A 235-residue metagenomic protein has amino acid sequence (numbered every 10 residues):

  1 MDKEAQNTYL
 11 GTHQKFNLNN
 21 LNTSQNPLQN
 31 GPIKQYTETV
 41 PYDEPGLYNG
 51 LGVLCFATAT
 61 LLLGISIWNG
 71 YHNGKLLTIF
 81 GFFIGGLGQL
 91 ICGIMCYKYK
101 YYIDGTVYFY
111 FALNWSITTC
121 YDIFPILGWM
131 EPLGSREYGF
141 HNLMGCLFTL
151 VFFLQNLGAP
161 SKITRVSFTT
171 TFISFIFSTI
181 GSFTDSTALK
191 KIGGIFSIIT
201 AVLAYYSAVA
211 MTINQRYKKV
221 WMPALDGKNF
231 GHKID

Functional and structural regions predicted by a protein language model:
M1-Q35: Intrinsically disordered, low-complexity cytosolic terminal tails
K34-P45: Cytosolic juxtamembrane amphipathic/interface segments immediately preceding and feeding into a transmembrane helix
L47-I65, I79-G86, A201-A204: The first (N-terminal) embedded transmembrane alpha-helix
I65-G74: Short, hydrophobic transmembrane alpha-helix segments
N73-G86, P132-M144, S167-F168, I195-I198: Structural signature of hydrophobic alpha-helical transmembrane segments
I91-K98, I117-E131, V151-G158: Membrane-helix exit/interface motif
F140-V151, S161-A210: Alpha-helical membrane segments in multi-pass integral membrane proteins
K218-I234: Short, highly charged, low-complexity non-transmembrane loops/tails of multi-pass membrane proteins
